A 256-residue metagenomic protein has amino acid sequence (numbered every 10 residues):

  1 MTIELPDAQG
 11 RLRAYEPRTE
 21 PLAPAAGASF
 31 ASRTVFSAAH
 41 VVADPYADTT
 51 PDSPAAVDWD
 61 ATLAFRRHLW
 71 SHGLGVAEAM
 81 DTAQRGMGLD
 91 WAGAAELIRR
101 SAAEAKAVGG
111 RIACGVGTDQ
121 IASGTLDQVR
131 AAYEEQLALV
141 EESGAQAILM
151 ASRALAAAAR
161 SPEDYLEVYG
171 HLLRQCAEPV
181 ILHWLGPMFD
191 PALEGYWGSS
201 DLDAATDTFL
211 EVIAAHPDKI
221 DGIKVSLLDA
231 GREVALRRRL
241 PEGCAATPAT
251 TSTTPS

Functional and structural regions predicted by a protein language model:
I3-D203: Active-site beta->alpha loop and helix N-cap motifs at the rims of alpha/beta catalytic domains
I181-S256: Catalytic alpha/beta core domains of metabolic enzymes, predominantly
